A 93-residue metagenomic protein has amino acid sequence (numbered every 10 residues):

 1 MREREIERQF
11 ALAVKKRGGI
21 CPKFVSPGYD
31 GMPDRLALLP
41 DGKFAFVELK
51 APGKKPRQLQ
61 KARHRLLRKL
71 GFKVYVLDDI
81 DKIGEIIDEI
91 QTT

Functional and structural regions predicted by a protein language model:
M1-T93: Catalytic phosphate/metal-binding cores of nucleic-acid and nucleotide-processing enzymes, i.e., regions that mediate
